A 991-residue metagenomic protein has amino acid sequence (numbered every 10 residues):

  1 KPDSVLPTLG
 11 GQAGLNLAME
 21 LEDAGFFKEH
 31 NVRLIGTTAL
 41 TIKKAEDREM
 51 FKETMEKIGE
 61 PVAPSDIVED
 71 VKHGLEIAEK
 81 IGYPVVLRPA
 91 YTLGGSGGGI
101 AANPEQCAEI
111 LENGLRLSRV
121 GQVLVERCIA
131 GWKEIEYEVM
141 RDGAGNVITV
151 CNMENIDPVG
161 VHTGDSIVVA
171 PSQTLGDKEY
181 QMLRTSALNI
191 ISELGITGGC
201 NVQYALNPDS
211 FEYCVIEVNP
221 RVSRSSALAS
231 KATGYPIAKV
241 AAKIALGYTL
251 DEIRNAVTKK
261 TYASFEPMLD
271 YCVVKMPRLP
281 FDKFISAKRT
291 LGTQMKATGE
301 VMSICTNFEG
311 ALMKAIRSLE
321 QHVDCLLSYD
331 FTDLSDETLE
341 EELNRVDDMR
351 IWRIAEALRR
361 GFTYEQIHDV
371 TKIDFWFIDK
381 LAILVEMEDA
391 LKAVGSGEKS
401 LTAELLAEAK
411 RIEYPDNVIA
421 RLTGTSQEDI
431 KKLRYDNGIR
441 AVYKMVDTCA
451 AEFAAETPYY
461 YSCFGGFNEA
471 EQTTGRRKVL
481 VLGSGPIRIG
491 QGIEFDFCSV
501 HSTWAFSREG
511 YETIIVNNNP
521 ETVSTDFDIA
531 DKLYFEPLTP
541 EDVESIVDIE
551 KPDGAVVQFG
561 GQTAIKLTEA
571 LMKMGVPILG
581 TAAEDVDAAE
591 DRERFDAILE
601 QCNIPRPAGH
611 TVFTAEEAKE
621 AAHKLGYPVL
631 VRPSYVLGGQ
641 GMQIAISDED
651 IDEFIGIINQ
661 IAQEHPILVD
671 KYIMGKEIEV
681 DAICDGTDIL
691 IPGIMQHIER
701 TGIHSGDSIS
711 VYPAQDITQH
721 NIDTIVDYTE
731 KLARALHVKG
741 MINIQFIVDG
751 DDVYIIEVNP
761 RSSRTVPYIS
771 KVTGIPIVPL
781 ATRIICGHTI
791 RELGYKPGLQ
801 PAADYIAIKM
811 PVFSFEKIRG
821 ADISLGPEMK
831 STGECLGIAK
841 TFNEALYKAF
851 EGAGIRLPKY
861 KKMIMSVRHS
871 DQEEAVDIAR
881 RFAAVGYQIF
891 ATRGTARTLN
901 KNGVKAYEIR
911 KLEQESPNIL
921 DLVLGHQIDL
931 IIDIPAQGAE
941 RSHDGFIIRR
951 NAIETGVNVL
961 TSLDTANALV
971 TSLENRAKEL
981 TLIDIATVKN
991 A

Functional and structural regions predicted by a protein language model:
K1-E60, E69-E76, K314-A315, K432-I604 (+2 more regions): ATP-binding N-terminal substructure of ATP-dependent carboxylate-amine bond-forming enzymes
K1-P2, A13-L15, F27, I58-G59 (+19 more regions): ATP-dependent carboxylate activation and anion-phosphoryl transfer catalytic cores that bind Mg-ATP to form
R33, D66-V71, R254-A256, Y262-V274 (+8 more regions): Internal, active-site/partner-interface "lid" segment
I35, A39, K52, S65 (+5 more regions): Transmembrane helical cores of multi-pass secondary ion antiporters/exchangers
E76-V85, E620-V629: Acidic/histidine-enriched active-site and ligand-binding environments that engage anionic O-linkages
V370-D379, R421-L433: Short, basic interhelical loop/turn and adjoining N-cap of the next helix at nucleic-acid- or acidic-partner-contacting
A409-I412, V418-L422: Extended, domain-scale alpha-helical bundle/helix-rich regions
